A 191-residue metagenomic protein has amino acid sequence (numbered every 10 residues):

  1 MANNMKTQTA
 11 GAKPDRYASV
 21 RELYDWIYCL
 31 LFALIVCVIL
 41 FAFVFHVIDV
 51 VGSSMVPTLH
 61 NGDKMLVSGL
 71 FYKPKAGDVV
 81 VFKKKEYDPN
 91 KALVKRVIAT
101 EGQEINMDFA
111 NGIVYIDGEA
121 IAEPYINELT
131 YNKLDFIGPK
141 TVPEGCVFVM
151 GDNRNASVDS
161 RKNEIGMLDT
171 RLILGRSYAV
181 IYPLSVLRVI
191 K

Functional and structural regions predicted by a protein language model:
M1-A92, L168-L172, R176-K191: Protein maturation boundaries and topogenic segments
K64, V79, E104, C146-V147: Residue-level marker of beta-strand positions
K95-N106: RNA pseudouridine synthases
Y115-G118: Short strand-turn-strand beta-turns centered on an Asx-Gly dipeptide
T130-G145: Acidic loop->beta-strand submotif enriched in PP2C/PPM serine/threonine phosphatases
G151: Phosphate/adenylate-binding glycine loop and adjacent helical scaffold
N155-I165: Active-site loop architecture of trypsin-fold serine endopeptidases
